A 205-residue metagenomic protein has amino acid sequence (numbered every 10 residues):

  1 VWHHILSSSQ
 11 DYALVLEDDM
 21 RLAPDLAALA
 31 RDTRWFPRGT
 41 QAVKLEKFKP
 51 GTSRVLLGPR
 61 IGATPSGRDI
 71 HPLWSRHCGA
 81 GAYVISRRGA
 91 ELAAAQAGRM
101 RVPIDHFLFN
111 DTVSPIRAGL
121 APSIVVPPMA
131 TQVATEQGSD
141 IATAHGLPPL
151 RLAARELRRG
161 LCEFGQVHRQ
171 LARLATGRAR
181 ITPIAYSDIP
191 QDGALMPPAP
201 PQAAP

Functional and structural regions predicted by a protein language model:
W2-L16, M20-P205: An acidic/histidine-cluster motif and surrounding catalytic segment that typifies divalent-metal-assisted enzyme active
